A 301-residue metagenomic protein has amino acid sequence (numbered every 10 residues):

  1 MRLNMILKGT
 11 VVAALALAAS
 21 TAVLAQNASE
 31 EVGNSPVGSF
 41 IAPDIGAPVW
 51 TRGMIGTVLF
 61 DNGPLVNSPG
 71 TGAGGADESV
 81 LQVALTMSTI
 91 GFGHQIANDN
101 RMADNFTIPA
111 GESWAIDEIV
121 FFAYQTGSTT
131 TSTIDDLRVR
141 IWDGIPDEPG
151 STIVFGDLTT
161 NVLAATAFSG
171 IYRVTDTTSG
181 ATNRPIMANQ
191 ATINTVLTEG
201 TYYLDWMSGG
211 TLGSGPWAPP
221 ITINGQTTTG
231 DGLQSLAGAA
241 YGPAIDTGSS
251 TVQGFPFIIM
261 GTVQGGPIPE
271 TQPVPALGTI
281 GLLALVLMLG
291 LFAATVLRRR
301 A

Functional and structural regions predicted by a protein language model:
R2-V11, I280: Bacterial N-terminal signal peptides that target proteins for export
T10-S20, M288-F292: Bacterial N-terminal signal peptides
A22-Q95, Q264-G278: Boundary/junction segments of secreted and surface-exposed precursor proteins
V32-I41, V49, G53-I55, V196-G266: Short, surface-exposed beta-strand/loop patches at domain edges that form aromatic-rich interfacial subsites
P36-D44, Q125, T131-T228: Aromatic- and Gly/Pro-enriched, solvent-exposed loop/edge beta-strand patches characteristic of beta-rich domains
Q95-A110, I186-Q190: Short beta-strands within extracellular/lumenal beta-sheet-rich domains
P109-V120, I134, E199: Extended extracellular/luminal ectodomain segments enriched in beta-structured repeat modules
T279-R299: A cross-kingdom C-terminal cell-surface attachment/processing module
